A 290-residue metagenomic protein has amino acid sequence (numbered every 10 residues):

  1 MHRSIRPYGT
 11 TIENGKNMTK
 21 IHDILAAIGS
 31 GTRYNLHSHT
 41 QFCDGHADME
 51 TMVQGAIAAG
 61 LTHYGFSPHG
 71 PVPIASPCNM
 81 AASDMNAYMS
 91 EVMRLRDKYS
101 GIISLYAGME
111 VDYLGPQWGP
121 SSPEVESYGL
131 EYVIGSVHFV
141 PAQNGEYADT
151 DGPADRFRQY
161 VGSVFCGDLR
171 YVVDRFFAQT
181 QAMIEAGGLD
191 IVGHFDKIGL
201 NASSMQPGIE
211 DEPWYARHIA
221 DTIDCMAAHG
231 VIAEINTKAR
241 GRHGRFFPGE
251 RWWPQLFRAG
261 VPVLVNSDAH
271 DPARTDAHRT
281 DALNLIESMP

Functional and structural regions predicted by a protein language model:
P7-G115, P120, V125, E131 (+5 more regions): An N-terminally biased module of ancient metal coordination in phosphate/nucleic-acid-related enzymes
T19-K20, M85-A228: Extended substrate/RNA-proximal surfaces in nucleic-acid metabolism proteins
T51, A178, D221, R251 (+1 more regions): Short Gly/charged-rich anion-binding patches and loops
Y64-F66, V133, V192, A233: Hydrophobic residues within beta-strands of alpha/beta enzymes
S76, N144-G145, G244, T275: Short glycine-/acidic-enriched loop or helix-start segments at secondary-structure transitions that form or flank
P213-D276, L285-I286: Active-site-adjacent C-terminal substructures of enzyme catalytic domains
